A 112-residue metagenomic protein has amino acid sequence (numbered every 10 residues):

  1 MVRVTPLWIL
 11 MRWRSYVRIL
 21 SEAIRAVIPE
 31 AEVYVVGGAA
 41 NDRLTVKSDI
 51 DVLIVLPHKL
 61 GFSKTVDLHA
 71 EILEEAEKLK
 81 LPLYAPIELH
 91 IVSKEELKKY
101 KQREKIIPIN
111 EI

Functional and structural regions predicted by a protein language model:
M1-V35, A40-K47, L56-I112: Catalytic core of pol beta-like nucleotidyltransferases
D51-V52: Structural signature of the urease/amidohydrolase superfamily beta/alpha-barrel
